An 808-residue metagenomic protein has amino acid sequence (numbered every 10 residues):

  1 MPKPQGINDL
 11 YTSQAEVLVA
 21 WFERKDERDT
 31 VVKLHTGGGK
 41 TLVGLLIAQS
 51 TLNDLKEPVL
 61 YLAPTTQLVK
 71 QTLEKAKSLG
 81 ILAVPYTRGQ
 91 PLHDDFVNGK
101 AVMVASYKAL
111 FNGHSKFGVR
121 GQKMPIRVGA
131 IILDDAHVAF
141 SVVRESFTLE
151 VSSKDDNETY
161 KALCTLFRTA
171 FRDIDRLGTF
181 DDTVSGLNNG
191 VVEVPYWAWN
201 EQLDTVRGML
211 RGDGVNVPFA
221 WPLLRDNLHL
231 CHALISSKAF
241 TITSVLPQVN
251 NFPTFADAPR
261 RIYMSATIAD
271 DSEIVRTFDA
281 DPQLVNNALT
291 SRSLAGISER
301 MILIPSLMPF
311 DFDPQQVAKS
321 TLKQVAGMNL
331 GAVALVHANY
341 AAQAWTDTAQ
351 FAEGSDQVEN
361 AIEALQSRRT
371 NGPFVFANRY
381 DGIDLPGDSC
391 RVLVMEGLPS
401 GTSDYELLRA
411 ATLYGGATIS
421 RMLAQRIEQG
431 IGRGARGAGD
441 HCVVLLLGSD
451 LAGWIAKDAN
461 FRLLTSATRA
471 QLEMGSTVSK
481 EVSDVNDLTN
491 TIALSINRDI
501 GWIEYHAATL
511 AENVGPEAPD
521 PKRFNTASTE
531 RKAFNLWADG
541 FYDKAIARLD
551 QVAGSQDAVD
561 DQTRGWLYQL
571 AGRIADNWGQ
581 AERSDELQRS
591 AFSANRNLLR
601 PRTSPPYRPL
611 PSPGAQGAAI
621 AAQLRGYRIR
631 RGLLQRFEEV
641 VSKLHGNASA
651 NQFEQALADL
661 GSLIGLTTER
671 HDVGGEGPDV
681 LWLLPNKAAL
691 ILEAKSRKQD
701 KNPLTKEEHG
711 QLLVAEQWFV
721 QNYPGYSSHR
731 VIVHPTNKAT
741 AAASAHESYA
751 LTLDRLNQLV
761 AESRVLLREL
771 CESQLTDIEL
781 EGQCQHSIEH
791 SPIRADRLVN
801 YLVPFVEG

Functional and structural regions predicted by a protein language model:
M1-K33: Conserved pre-motif I regulatory segment
V31, H35, R127-A130, D135-P314 (+3 more regions): Conserved coupling segment at the C-terminus of the helicase ATP-binding
G38-T87, A109-N112, T267-I274, L335-A342: Conserved Walker A/P-loop ATP-binding site and its immediately adjacent core in helicase/helicase-like ATPase domains
V69-K70, A76-K123, V358-L365: Inter-Walker segment of RecA-like/P-loop motor cores
G99-D135, A139-S146, I242-Q248, A361 (+1 more regions): Conserved RecA-like ASCE ATPase "motif II neighborhood" in helicase/translocase motors
N339-A342, Q357-A364, R369, M395 (+2 more regions): Catalytic core segments in nucleotide and nucleic-acid processing enzymes
A364-W454, K698-Q699: Conserved RecA-like P-loop NTPase helicase motor core
Q588-A591, N595-A648: Interdomain/boundary linker segments immediately adjacent to catalytic/signaling cores
